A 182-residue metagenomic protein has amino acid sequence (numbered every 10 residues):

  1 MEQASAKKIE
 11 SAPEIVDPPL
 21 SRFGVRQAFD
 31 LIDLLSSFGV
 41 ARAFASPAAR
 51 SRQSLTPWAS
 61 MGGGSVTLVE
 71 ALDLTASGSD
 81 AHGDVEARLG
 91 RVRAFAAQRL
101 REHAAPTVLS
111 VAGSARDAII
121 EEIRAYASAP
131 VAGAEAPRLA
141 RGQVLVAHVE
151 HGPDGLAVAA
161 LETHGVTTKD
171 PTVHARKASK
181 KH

Functional and structural regions predicted by a protein language model:
M1-S79, D84-R93, A129-V144, V173-H182: Active-site-proximal alpha-helix that buttresses catalytic centers in soluble enzyme cores
V40, A157-V158: A broad structural signal for short, well-ordered beta-strand segments within beta-sheet-rich domains
A71, V149, T163-V166: Active-site donor-binding loop signature of nucleotide-sugar glycosyltransferases
A96-L156: Active-site-adjacent alpha-helix immediately C-terminal to a catalytic or transition-state-stabilizing loop
A159-V173: Short, solvent-exposed aromatic-acidic interface loops
